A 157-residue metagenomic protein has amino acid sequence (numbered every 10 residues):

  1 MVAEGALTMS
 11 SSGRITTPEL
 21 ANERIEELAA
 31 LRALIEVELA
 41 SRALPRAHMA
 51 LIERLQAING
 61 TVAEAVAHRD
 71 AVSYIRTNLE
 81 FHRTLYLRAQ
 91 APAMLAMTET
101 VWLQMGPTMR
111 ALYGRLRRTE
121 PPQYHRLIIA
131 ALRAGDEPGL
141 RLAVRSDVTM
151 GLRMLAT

Functional and structural regions predicted by a protein language model:
M1-P45, L152-T157: Short linear motifs at protein or domain termini
V2-T8, V101, R117-T119: Mobile beta-alpha loop/short-helix "lid" or hinge segments that flank ligand
S12, I35, A57, E120-Q123: Alpha-helix N-cap/N′ positions at the starts of helices
L28, M49-R110, Y124-L127, G139-M150: Conserved amphipathic alpha-helical segments that form helical-bundle/coiled-coil interaction surfaces
L44-P45, Q90, Y113-R115: Short helix-capping/hinge motifs at transmembrane helix termini and TM-loop junctions
R117, P121, I128, L132-A134: Long, charged low-complexity segments
